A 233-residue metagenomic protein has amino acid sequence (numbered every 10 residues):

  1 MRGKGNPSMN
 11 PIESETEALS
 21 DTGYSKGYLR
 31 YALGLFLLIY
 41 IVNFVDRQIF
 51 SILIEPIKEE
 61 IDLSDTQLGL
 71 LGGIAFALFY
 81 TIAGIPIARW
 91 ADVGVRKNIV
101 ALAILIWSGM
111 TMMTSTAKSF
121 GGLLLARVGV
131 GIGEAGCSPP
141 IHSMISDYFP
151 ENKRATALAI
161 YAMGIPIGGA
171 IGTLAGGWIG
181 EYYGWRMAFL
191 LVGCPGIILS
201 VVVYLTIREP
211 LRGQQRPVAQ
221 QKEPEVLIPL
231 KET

Functional and structural regions predicted by a protein language model:
R2, M9-V45: Cytosolic juxtamembrane N-terminal segment immediately preceding the first transmembrane helix of multi-pass
Q48, F76-I85, A135, G169-A170: Residue-level signature of mid-helix packing/kink "hotspots" within the transmembrane helices of 12-pass Major
L53-I82: Extracellular/periplasmic helix-loop-helix junction of adjacent transmembrane segments in MFS-like secondary
D62, V95, T116-G122, G133 (+2 more regions): Helix-breaking motifs and short loop linkers at transmembrane-helix boundaries and internal kinks in secondary membrane
I82-G121: Conserved MFS/SLC helix-loop-helix module at the cytosolic interface between two early adjacent transmembrane helices
A126-P166: Cytoplasmic helix-loop-helix junction between adjacent transmembrane helices in 12-TM secondary transporters
Y161-E209: Helix-loop-helix hairpin linking two adjacent transmembrane segments in secondary transporters
L205-E232: Flexible cytoplasmic inter-helical loops of multi-pass small-molecule transporters
